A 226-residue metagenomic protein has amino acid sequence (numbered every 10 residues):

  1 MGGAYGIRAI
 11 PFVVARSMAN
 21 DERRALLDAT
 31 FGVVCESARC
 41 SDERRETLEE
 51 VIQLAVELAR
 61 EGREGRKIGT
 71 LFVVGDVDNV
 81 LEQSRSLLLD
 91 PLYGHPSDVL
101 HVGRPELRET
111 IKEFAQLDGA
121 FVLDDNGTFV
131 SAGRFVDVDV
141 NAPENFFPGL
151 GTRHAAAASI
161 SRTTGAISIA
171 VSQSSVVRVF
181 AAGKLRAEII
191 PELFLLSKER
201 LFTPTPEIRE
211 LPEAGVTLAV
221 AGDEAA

Functional and structural regions predicted by a protein language model:
P11-A226: Divalent-cation
